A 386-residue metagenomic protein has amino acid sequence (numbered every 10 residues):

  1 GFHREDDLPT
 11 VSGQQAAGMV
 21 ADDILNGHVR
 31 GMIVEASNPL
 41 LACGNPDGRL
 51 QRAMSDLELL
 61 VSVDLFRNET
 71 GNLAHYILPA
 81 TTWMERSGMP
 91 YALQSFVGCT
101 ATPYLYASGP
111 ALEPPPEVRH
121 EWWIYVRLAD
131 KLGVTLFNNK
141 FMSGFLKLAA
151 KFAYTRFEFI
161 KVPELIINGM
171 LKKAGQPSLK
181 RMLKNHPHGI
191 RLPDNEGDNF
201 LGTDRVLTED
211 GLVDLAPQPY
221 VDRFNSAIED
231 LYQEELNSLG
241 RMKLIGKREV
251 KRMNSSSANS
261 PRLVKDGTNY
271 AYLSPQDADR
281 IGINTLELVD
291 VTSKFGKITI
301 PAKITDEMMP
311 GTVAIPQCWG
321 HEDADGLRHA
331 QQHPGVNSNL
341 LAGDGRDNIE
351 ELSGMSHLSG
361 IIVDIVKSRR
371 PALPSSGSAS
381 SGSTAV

Functional and structural regions predicted by a protein language model:
G1-N72, T82, G88-G98, K180-I281: Extended redox/cofactor-interaction regions of prokaryotic respiratory oxidoreductases
H75: Catalytic, metal-anchored helix/loop core of enzyme active sites in primary metabolism
L78-A80: Short acidic-hydrophobic, aromatic-tinged amphipathic segments that line or gate anion-handling sites
M84-S87, P371-L373: A short acidic, often aromatic-flanked loop/helix-cap motif at beta-alpha or helix-coil junctions that lines enzyme
E85-R86, P90-P115: P-loop/Walker A phosphate-binding loop and immediately adjacent motor/lid segment at beta-alpha junctions
S95-A101, L207, E235-L239, V313 (+1 more regions): Short flexible/disordered coil segments
Y106-A174, S257, P261-A271, Q276-V386: Long, contiguous, secondary-structure-rich segments that constitute the structural scaffold of globular domains
V134, Q176, H188-I190: Short aromatic/hydrophobic-glycine micro-motifs
